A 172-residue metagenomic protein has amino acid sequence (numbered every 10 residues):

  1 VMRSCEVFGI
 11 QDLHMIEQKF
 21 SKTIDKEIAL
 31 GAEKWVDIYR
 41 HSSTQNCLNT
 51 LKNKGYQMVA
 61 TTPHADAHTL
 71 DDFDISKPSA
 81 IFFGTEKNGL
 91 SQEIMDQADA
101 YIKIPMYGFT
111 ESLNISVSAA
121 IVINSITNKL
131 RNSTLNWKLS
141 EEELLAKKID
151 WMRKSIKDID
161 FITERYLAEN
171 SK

Functional and structural regions predicted by a protein language model:
V1-K172: Post-transcriptional modification and biogenesis factors for structured RNAs of the translation apparatus
